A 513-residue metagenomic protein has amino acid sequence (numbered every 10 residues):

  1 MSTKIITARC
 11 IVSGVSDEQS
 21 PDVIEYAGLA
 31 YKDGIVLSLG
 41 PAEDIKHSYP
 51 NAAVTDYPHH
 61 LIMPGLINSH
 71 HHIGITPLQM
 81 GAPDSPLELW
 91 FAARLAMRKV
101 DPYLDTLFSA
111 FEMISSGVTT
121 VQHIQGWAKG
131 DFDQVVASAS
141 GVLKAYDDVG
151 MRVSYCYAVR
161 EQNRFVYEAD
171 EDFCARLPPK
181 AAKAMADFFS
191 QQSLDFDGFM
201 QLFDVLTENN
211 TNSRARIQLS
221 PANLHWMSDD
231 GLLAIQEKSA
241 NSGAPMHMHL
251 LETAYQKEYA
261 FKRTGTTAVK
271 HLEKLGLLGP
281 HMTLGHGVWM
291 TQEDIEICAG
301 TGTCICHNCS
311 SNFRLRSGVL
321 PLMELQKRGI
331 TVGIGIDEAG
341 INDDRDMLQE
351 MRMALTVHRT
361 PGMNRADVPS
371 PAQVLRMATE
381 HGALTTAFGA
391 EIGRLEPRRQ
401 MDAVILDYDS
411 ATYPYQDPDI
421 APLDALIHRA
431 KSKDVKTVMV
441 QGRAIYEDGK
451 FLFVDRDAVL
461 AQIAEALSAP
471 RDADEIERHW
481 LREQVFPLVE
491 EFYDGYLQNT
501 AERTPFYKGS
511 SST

Functional and structural regions predicted by a protein language model:
M1-S48, H60: N-terminal metal-binding scaffold of metallo-dependent hydrolase/deaminase domains
K4-A8, H47-L89, K99-V100, L107 (+2 more regions): Replace "His-x-His-based motif
D17, Q400-L460: C-terminal cap of metal-dependent C-N hydrolases
P77-D105, D131-Q134, N163-Q192, A254-G279 (+2 more regions): Active-site gating loops and adjacent loop-to-helix segments of metal-dependent hydrolytic enzymes
M80-R152, G198-N212, A464-A466, D472: Alpha-helical scaffold segments that flank or form the walls of functional sites
V136-G285: Metal-coordinating catalytic core of metallo-dependent amide/deamination hydrolases
K274-H281, M323-T412: His/Asp/Glu-enriched, well-ordered alpha-helical/loop segment that forms or immediately abuts the divalent-metal
D457, A461, E465, R478-T513: C-terminal regulatory/interaction regions
